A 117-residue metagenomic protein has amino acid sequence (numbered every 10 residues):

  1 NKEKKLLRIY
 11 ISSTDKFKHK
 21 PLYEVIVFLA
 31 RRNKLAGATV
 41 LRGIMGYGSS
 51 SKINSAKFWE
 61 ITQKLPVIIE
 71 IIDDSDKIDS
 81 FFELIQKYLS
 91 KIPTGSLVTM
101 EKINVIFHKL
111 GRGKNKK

Functional and structural regions predicted by a protein language model:
N1-K117: Positively charged, small/polar-rich N-terminal and surface patches that mediate targeting and assembly and bind
